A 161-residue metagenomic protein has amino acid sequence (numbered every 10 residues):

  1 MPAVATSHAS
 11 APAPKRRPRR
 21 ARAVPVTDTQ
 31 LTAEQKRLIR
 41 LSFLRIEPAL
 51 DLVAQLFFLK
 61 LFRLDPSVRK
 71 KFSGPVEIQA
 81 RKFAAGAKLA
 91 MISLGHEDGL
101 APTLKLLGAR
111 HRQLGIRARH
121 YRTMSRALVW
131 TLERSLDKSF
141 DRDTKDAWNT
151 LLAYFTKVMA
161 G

Functional and structural regions predicted by a protein language model:
P2-G161: Globin-like tetrapyrrole-binding proteins
